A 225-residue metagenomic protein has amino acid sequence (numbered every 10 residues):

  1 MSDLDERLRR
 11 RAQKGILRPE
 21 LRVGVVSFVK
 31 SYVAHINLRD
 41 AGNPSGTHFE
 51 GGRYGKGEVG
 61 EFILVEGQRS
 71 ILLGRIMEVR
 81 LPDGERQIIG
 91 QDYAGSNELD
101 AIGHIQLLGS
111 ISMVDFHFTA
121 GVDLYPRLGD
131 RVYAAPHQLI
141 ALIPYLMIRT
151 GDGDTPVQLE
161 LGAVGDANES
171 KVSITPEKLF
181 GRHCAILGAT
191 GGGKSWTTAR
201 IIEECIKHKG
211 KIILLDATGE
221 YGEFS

Functional and structural regions predicted by a protein language model:
S2-G153: Conserved ASCE P-loop ATPase motor domains encompassing nucleic-acid-directed helicases/translocases
P156-S225: Glycine-rich phosphate-binding loop of nucleotide-binding enzymes
